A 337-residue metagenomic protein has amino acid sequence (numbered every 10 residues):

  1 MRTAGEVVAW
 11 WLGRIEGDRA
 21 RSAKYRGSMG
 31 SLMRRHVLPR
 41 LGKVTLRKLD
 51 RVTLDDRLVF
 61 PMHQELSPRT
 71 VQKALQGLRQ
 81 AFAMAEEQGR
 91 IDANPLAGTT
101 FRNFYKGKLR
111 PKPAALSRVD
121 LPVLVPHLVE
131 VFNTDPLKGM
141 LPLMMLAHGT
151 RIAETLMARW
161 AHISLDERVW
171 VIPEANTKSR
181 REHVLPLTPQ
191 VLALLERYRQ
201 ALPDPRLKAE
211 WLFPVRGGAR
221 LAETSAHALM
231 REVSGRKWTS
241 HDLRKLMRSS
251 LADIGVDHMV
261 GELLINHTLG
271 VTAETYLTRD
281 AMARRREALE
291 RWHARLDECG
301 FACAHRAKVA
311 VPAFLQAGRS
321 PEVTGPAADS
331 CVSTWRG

Functional and structural regions predicted by a protein language model:
M1-K48, V52, T278-A283, E287-E290 (+2 more regions): N-terminal DNA-binding module of tyrosine recombinases/phage integrases
L12-A23, R34-K112, P126-V131, S234: N-terminal core-binding DNA-recognition domain of tyrosine recombinases/integrases
G30-R34, L75-E86, P142-G149, R248 (+2 more regions): Short, amphipathic alpha-helical segments that act as regulatory/interfacial helices in nucleotide-processing proteins
P68-G77, E87-I152, L156-M157, D166 (+5 more regions): Basic, Lys/Arg- and aromatic-enriched nucleic-acid-binding interface segment
E87, L143-E154, S225, R231 (+3 more regions): C-terminal catalytic core of tyrosine-transesterase DNA break-rejoin enzymes
S117-P122, E167, N176, P186-K237 (+5 more regions): Active-site/catalytic core of tyrosine-dependent DNA strand-transfer enzymes
A161-V169, R236-K237, V256-Y276, E298-A317: Short, polar N-cap/turn motifs at the start of nucleic acid-interacting alpha helices
I172-R180, I254, I265-F301: Catalytic-site neighborhood detector that most strongly recognizes the C-terminal catalytic loop/helix of tyrosine
